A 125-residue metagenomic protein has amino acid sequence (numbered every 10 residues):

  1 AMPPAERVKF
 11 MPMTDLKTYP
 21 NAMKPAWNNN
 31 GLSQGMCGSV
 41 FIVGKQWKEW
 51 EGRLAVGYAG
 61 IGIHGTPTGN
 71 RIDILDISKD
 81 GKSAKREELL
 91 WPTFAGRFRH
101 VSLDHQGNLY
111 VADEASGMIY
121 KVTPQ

Functional and structural regions predicted by a protein language model:
A1-E87, Q106, V122-Q125: Beta-propeller domain segments
G35, R97, A115: Beta-rich catalytic cores
S83-H105: Conserved blade-ending motifs and adjacent loop-strand segments that build the rim/top face of beta-propeller domains
S102-Q125: Blade-level signature of beta-propeller repeat domains, shared across WD40, Kelch, NHL, RCC1 and BNR/Asp-box propellers
